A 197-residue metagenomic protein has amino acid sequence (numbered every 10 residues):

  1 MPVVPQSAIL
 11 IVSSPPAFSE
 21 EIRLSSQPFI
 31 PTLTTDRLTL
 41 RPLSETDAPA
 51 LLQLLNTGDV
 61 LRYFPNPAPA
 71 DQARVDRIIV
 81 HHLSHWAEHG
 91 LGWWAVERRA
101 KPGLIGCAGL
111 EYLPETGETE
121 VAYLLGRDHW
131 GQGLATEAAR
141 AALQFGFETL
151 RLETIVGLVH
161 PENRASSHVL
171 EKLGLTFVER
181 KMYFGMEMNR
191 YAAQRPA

Functional and structural regions predicted by a protein language model:
Q6-Y63, V80, A95-A197: Acyl-donor (CoA/ACP) binding surface of acyl/acetyltransferases
D59-H81, L91-G92: Conserved GNAT-fold acetyl-CoA-binding loop/helix
W86-E88: Soluble sensory domains of the PAS superfamily and closely related sensory modules
